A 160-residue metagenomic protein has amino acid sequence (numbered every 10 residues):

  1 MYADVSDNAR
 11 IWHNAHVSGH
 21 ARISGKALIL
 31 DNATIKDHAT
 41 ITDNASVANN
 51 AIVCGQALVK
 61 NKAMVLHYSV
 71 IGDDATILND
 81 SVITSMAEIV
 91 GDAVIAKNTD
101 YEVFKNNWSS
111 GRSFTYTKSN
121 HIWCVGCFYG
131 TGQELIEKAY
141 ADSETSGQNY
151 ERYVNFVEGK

Functional and structural regions predicted by a protein language model:
Y2-N98: A detector of tandem-repeat and repeat-rich interaction/domain scaffolds
K26, K105-K160: Terminal amphipathic alpha-helical/low-complexity segments used for targeting or macromolecular assembly
A45, V65, I77, D100-V103 (+3 more regions): Intrinsic disorder/low-structure terminal segments
S85-K118: Ampipathic, surface-exposed secondary-structure segments
